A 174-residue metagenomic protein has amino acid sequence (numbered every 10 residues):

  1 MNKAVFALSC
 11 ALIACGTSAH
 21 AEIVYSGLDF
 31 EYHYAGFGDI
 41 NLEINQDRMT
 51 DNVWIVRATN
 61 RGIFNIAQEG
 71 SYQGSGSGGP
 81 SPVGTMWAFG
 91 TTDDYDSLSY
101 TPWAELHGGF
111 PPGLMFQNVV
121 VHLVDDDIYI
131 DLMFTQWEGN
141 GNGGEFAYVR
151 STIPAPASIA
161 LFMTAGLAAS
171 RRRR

Functional and structural regions predicted by a protein language model:
M1-F6: Bacterial N-terminal signal peptides that target proteins for export
A7-C15: Bacterial N-terminal signal peptides
T17-A21: Sec/Tat signal peptide C-region and signal peptidase I cleavage site
E22-M115, A147-T152: N-terminal "domain-start" segment
S97-N140: Acidic, glycine-rich flexible loop segments
W137-S151: Chromatin/DNA-recognition segments of nuclear transcriptional regulators
P154-R172: A short, hydrophobic C-terminal helix/tail in secreted or cell-surface proteins
